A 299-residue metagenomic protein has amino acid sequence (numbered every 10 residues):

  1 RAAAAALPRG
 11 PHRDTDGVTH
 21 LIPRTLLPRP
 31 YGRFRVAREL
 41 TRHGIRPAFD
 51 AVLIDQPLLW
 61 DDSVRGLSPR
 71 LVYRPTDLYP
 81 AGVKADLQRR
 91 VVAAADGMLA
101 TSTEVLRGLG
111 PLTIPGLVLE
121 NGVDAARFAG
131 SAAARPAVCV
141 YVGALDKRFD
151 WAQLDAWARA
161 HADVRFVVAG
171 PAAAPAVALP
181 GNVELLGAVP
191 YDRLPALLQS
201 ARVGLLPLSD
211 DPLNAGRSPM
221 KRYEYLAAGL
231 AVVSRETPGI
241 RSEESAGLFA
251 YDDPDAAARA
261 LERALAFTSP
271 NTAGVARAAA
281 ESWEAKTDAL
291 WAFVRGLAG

Functional and structural regions predicted by a protein language model:
R38-R42, W60, R65, L78-A100 (+1 more regions): Membrane-proximal helix-turn-helix segments that form the acceptor-binding/catalytic region of lipid-linked
E104, L119-G122, S131-R135: Carbohydrate-associated surface elements
A132-F149, L154-H161, F166-A169, A279: Conserved donor-binding/catalytic core segment of Leloir-type glycosyltransferases
A172-L198: Nucleotide-activated donor-binding/catalytic signature segment of Leloir-type glycosyltransferases, i.e., the conserved
Q199-G216, A228-L230: Acidic donor-binding loop of glycosyltransferase active sites
E224-S234: Short hydrophobic beta-strand element within catalytic cores of glycosyltransferases and related nucleotide-activated
G247-D255, E262-T268: Conserved acidic donor-binding segment of nucleotide-sugar-dependent glycosyltransferases
A266-L297: A charged, aromatic-enriched C-terminal amphipathic alpha-helix characteristic of glycosyltransferases across folds
